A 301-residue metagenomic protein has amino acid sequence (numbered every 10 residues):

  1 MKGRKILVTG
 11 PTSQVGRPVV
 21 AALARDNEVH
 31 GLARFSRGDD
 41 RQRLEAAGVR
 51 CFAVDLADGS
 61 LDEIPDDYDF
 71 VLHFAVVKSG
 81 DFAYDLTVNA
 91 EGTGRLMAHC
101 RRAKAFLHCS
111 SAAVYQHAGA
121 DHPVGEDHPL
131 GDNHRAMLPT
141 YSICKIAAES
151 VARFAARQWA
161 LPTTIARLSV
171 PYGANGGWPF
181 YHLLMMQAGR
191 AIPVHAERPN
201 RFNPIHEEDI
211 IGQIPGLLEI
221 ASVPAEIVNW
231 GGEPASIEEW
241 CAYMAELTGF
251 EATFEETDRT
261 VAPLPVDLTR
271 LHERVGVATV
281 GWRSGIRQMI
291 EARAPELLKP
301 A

Functional and structural regions predicted by a protein language model:
K5-R25: N-terminal Rossmann NAD(P)H-binding glycine-rich loop of SDR-like oxidoreductase domains
G38, V49-E91: NAD(P)H-binding glycine-rich loop region in Rossmannoid oxidoreductase-like domains and their noncatalytic homologs
R95-T140: Conserved Rossmann-fold NAD(P)-dependent oxidoreductase catalytic core, especially the SDR/UDP-sugar
C144: Active-site helix of classical SDR
S150-F202, E207, M244: NAD(P)-dependent short-chain dehydrogenase/reductase
Y172-G176, P199-I211, I227-M244, V280-G281 (+1 more regions): Substrate-binding strand-loop-helix patch in Rossmann-like NAD(P)-dependent oxidoreductase/epimerase domains
A188, Q213-R259, D267-L268: Mid/C-terminal beta-alpha module of Rossmann-like enzyme folds, strongest in SDR-family dehydrogenases/epimerases
E207, S236-A242, E256-M289, R293-A301: Conserved C-terminal active-site "lid" loop/helix of NAD(P)H-dependent oxidoreductases that clamps the redox cofactor
